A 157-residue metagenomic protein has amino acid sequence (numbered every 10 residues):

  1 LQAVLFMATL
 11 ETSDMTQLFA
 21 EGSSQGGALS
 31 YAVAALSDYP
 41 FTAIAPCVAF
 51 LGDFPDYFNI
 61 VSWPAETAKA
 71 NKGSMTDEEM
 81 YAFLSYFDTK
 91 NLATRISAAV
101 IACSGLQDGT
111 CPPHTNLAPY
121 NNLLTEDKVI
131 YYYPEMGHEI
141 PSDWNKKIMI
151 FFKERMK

Functional and structural regions predicted by a protein language model:
L1-S24: Gly/Ser-rich "nucleophile elbow"/oxyanion-hole loop immediately N-terminal to the catalytic nucleophile in hydrolases
A8, E21, G27-D38, I44 (+1 more regions): Short glycine-enriched nucleophile-adjacent loop and the immediately C-terminal alpha-helix near the catalytic center
Y31-M75: Hydrolase active-site cap/lid region
D77-L92: Active-site nucleophile elbow and catalytic-triad environment of alpha/beta-hydrolase enzymes
I96, A102-S104, D108: Short beta-strand/loop motif that positions the catalytic acidic residue of the alpha/beta-hydrolase fold
A98-V100, P112-N121: Short alpha-helix in the alpha/beta-hydrolase fold that links the catalytic acid
L106-C111, H138-E139: Acidic catalytic loop of the alpha/beta-hydrolase fold
L117-K157: C-terminal catalytic histidine-bearing segment of alpha/beta-hydrolase fold enzymes
